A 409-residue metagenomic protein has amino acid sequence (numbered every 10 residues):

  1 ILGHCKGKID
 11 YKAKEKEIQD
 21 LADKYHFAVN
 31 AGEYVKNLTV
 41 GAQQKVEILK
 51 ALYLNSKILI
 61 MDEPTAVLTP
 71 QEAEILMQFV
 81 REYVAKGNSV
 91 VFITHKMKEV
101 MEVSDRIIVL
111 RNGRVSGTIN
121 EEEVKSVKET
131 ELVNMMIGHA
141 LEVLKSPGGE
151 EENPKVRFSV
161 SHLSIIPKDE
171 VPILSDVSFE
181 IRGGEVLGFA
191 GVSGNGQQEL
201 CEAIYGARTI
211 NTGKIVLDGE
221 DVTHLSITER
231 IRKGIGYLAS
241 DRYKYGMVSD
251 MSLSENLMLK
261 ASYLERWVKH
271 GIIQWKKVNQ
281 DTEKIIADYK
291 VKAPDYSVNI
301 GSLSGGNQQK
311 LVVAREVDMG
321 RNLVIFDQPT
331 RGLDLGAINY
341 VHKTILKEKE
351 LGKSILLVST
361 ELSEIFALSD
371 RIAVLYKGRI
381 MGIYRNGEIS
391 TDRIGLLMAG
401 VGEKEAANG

Functional and structural regions predicted by a protein language model:
I1-G409: Glycine-rich phosphate-binding loops of nucleotide-dependent enzymes
